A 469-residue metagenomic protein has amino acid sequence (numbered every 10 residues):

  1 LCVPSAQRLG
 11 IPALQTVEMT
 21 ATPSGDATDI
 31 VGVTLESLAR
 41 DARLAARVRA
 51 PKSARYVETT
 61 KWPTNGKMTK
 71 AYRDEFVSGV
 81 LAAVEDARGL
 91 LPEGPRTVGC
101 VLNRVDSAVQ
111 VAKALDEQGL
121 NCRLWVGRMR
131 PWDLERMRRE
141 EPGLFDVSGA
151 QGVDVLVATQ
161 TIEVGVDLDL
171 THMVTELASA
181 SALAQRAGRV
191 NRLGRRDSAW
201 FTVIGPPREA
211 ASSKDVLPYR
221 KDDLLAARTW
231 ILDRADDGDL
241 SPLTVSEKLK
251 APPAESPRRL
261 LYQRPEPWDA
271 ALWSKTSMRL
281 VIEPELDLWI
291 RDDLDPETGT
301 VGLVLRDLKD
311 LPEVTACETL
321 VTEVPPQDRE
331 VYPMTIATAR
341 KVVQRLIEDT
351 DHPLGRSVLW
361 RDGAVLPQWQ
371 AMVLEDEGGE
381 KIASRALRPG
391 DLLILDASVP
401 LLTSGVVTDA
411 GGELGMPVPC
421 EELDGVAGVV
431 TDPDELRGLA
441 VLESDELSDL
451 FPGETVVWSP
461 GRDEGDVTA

Functional and structural regions predicted by a protein language model:
P4-P12, L90-E93, L144-Q151, G165-D167: Conserved catalytic network of the ASCE P-loop NTPase/AAA+ motor domain
S5-A87: Interdomain hinge/linker at the junction between the two RecA-like core domains of SF2 helicases
I11-V17, T97, G152-V155: Loop/turn-to-beta-strand initiation segments
V17-E18, R96-R104, W125: Conserved RecA-like ASCE P-loop NTPase motor core of nucleic-acid helicases/translocases
A21-T22, N103, Q160: Conserved H-loop
G25, V105-D106: Conserved Walker A/P-loop ATP-binding site and its immediately adjacent core in helicase/helicase-like ATPase domains
T28, S78-T97, Q110, A114-L120 (+3 more regions): C-terminal helicase lobe and adjacent C-terminal extensions/tails of nucleic-acid helicase motors
V157, I162-L177, A199-V203: A short beta-strand element within the Helicase C-terminal
